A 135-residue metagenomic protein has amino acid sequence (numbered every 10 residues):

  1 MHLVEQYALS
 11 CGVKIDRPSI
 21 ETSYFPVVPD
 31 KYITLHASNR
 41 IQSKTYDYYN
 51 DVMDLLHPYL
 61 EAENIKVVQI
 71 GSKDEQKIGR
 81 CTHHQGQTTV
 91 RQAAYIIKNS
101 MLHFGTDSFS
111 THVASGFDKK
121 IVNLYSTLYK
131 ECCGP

Functional and structural regions predicted by a protein language model:
M1-P135: Catalytic machinery of carbohydrate-active enzymes, primarily nucleotide-sugar-dependent glycosyltransferases
